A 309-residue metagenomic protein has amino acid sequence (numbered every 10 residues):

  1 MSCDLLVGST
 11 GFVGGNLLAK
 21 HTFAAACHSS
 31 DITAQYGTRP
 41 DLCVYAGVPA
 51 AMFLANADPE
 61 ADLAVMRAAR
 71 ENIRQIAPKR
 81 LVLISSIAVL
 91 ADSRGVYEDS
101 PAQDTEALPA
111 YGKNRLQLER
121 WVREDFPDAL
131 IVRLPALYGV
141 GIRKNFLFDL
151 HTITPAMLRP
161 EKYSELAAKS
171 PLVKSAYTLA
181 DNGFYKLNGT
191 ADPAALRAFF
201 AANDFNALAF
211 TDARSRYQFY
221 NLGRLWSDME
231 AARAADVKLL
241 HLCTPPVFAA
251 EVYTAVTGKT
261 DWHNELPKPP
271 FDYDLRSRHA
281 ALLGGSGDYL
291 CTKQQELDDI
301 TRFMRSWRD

Functional and structural regions predicted by a protein language model:
M1-F23: N-terminal Rossmann NAD(P)H-binding glycine-rich loop of SDR-like oxidoreductase domains
T10-F12, G47-M52, I87-L90, A136-G139 (+2 more regions): Short, solvent-exposed loop/turn segments at secondary-structure junctions
N16-L17, F53-A55, D92-G95, G141-R143 (+1 more regions): Short glycine-/acidic-enriched loop or helix-start segments at secondary-structure transitions that form or flank
F23-P40, W262-L266: A short beta-strand-loop structural module common to alpha/beta enzyme folds
I32-V96: NAD(P)H-binding glycine-rich loop region in Rossmannoid oxidoreductase-like domains and their noncatalytic homologs
K79-V82, I87-L147: Glycine-/Pro-rich loop/turn segments that contact NAD(P) or position catalytic residues in Rossmann-like domains
D128-Q218, R224: NAD(P)-dependent short-chain dehydrogenase/reductase
F205, D212, Y220-A281, Q294-D309: Mid/C-terminal beta-alpha module of Rossmann-like enzyme folds, strongest in SDR-family dehydrogenases/epimerases
